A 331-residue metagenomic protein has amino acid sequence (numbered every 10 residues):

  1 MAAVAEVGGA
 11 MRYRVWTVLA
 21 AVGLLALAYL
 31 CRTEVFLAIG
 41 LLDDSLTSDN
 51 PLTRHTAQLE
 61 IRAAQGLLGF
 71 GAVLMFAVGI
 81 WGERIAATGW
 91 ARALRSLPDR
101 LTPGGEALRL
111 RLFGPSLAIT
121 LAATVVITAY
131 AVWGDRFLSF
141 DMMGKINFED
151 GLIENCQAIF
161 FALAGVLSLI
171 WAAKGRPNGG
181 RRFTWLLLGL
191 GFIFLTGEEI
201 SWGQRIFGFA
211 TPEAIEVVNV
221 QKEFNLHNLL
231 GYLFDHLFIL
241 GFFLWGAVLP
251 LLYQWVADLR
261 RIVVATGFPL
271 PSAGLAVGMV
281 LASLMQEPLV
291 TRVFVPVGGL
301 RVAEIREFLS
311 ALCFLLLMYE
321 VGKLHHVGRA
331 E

Functional and structural regions predicted by a protein language model:
A2-M11, E83-G114, Q254-F268, G328-E331: Membrane-interfacial, low-structure loops and terminal tails that flank and connect transmembrane helices in multi-pass
V15-L30, R111-Y130, L275-M279: Alpha-helical transmembrane segments
W16-A20, Q58-G66, P115, L233-F234 (+1 more regions): Alpha-helical transmembrane segments of multi-pass integral membrane proteins, characterized by long hydrophobic
C31-L46, A129-M143, Q254-A257, L284-V297: Juxtamembrane "helix-exit" motif on the non-cytosolic side of transmembrane helices
T56-L74, K222-W245, S310: Hydrophobic alpha-helical transmembrane segments
G71-A87, A164-G175, F238-R260: Transmembrane alpha-helical segments in integral membrane proteins
A173-I193, L259-A273: Interfacial segments of alpha-helical transmembrane regions
I193-E213: Transmembrane alpha-helix/helix-exit interface in multi-pass inner-membrane proteins
